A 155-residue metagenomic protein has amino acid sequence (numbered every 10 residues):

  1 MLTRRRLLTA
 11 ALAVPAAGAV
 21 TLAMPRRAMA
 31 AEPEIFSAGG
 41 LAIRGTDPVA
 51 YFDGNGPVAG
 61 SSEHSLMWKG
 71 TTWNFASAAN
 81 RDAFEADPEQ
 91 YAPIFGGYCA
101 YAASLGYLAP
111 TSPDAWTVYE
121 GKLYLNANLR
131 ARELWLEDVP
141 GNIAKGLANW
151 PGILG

Functional and structural regions predicted by a protein language model:
M1-G18: N-terminal secretory signal peptides and thylakoid transit peptides that target proteins across membranes
L22-D47, G54-G56, A115, L154-G155: C-terminal segment of N-terminal export signals and the immediately downstream linker at the start of the mature
G60, D87, P93, L105-D114: A charge-rich, low-complexity, intrinsically flexible signal that marks solvent-exposed coils, linkers, repeats
H64-W68, A115-Y119: Short acidic-hydrophobic surface loop/beta-edge motif
W73-A86, Q90-A92, G96-Y98: Mid-length scaffold segments of soluble, non-membrane domains
N74-F75, Y124-A127: Hydrophobic core segments of beta-strands in well-ordered, beta-rich domains
V118-L123, R130: Compact alpha-helical subdomains of small soluble proteins
L136-G155: C-terminal partner/receptor-binding element of secreted or periplasmic proteins
